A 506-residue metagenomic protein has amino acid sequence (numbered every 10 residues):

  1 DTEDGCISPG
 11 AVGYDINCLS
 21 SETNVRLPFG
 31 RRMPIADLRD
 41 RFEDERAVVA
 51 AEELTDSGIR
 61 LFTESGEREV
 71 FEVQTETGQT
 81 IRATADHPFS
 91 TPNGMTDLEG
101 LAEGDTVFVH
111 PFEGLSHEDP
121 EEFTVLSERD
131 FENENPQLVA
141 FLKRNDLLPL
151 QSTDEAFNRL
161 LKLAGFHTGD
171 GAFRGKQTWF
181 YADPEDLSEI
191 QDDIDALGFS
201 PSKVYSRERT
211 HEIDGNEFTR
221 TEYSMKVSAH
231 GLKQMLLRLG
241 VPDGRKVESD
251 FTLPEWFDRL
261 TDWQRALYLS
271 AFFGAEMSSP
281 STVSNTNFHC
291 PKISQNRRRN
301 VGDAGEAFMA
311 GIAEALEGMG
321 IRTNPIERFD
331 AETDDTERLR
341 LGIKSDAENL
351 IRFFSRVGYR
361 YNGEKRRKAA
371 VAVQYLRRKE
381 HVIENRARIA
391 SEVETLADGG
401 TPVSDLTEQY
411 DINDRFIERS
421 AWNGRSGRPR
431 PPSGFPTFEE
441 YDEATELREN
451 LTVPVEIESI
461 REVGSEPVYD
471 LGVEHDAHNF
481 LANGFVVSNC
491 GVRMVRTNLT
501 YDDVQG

Functional and structural regions predicted by a protein language model:
D1-C18, C490-G506: Hydrophobic N-terminal alpha-helices or hydrophobic patches in metabolic proteins across all domains of life
L19-R60, R415-I417, F438-T452: Long, charge-dense accessory insertions within large macromolecular proteins
R41, L61-P88, P92-D334, I457-N489: Intein-associated homing endonuclease modules of the LAGLIDADG/DOD-type, together with closely related HINT-family
T219-R238, D335-Q374: Long, continuous compositionally biased terminal/linker segments
A370, Q374-R378, V382, S391 (+2 more regions): Basic, alpha-helical nucleic-acid-binding regions used in initiation and control of genome expression
V382-T401, E466, L471: Short, amphipathic alpha-helical "recognition" segments used to contact nucleic acids or chromatin
P402-Y410: Short alpha-helical "recognition helix" segments of helix-turn-helix
I412-T437: Major-groove recognition helix of helix-turn-helix-like DNA-binding domains
